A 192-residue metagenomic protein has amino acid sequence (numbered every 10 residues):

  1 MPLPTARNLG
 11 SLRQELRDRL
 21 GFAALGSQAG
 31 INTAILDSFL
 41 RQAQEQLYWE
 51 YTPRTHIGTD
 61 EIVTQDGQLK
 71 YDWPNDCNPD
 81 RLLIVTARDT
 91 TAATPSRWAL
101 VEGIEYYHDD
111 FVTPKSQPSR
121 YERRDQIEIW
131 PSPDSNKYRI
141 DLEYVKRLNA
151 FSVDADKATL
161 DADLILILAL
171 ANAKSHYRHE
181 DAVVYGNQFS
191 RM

Functional and structural regions predicted by a protein language model:
M1-M192: Glycine-enriched, solvent-exposed interface loops adjoining structured elements
